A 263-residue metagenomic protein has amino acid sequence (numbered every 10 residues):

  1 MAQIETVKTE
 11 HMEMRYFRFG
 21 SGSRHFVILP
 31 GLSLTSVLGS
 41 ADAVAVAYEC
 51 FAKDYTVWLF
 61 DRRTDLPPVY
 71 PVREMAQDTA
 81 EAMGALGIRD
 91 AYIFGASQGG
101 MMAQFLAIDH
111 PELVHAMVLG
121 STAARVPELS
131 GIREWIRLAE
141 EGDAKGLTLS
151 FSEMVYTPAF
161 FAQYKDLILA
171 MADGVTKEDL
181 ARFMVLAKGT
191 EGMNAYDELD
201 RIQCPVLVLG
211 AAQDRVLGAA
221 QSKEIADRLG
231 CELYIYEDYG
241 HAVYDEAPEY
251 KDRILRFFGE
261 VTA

Functional and structural regions predicted by a protein language model:
K8-L66: Conserved HGGG/HGGXW glycine-rich cap/lid loop of the alpha/beta-hydrolase fold
E74-A91: Conserved acidic catalytic loop of the alpha/beta-hydrolase fold
M101-Q104, I108, L113-D143: Flexible "cap/lid" loop of the alpha/beta hydrolase fold
P127-S130, G146-E198: Conserved alpha/beta-hydrolase catalytic His-Asp/Glu region
I202, V208-G210, D214: Short beta-strand/loop motif that positions the catalytic acidic residue of the alpha/beta-hydrolase fold
R215-Q221: Conserved alpha/beta-hydrolase "acid-adjacent" motif
S222-A242: Catalytic histidine neighborhood in serine/cysteine hydrolases with alpha/beta-hydrolase-type architecture
Y239-K251: Catalytic histidine-centered segment of alpha/beta-hydrolase-like enzymes
